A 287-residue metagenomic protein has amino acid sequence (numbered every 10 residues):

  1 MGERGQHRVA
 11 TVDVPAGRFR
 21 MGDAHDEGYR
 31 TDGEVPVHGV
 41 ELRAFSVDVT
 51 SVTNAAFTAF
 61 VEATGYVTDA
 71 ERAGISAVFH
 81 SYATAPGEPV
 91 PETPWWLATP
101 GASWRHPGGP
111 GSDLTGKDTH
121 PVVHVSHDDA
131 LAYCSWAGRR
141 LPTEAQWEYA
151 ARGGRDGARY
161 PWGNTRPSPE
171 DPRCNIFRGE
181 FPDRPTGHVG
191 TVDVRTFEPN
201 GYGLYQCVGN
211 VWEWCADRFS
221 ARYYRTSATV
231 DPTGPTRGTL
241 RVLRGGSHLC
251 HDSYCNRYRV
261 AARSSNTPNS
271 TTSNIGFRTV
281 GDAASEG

Functional and structural regions predicted by a protein language model:
G2, E27-P36, V90-E92, R263-P268: Short, P/G- and charge-enriched loop/turn segments at secondary-structure junctions
E3-R8, V12-D13: GGW-centered surface loops in extracellular recognition modules
V9, V37, L42, K117 (+3 more regions): Short coil/loop residues immediately preceding or within conserved phosphate-binding loops of NTP-utilizing enzyme
D13-V14, R20, A24-H25, V67 (+2 more regions): Functional-site microenvironments in short loops/helix caps that host divalent-cation chemistry
F19, A24-R43, P110-D113: Short, conserved catalytic-motif segment at the N-terminal edge
T53: Acidic-aromatic/histidine active-site loop/patch
S273-E286: Short, structured beta-strand segments at or near domain termini in extracellular proteins/domains
